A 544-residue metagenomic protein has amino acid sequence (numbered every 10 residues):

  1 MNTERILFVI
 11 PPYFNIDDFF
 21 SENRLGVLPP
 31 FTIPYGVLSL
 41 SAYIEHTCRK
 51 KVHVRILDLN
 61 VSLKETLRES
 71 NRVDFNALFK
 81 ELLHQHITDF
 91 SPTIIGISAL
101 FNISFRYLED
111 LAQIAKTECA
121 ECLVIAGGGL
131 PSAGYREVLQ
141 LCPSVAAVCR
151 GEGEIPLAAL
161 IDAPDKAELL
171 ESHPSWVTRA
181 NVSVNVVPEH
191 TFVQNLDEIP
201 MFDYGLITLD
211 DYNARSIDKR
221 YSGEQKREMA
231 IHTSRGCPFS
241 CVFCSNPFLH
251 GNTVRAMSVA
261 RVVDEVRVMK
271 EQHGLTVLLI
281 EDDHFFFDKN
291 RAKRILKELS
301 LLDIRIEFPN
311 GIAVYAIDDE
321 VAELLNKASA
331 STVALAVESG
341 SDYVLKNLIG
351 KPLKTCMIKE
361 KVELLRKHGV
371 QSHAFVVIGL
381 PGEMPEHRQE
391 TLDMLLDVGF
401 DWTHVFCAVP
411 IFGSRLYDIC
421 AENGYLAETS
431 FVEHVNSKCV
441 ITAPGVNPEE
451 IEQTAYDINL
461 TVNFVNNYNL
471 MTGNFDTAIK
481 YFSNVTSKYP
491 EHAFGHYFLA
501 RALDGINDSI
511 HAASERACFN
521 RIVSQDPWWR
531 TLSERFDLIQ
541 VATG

Functional and structural regions predicted by a protein language model:
N2-I6: Extreme N-terminal starter segment of soluble prokaryotic enzymes
L7, P12-P29, L57, V177-A180 (+5 more regions): C-terminal accessory regions of radical SAM enzymes
P12-R24, L67, H173, R179-A230: N-terminal [4Fe-4S]-dependent radical SAM core
R24-A42: Short catalytic helix/loop segments, enriched in acidic residues and glycine and frequently bearing histidine
T32, F202-L380, M384-E386, E390-D393: Radical SAM [4Fe-4S] cluster-binding motif and immediate context
Y43, H53-N195, C407, G413 (+1 more regions): Glycine-rich beta-alpha loop elements in corrinoid/cobalamin-binding modules across cobalamin-dependent enzymes
S91-I95, L275, A330, F400: Proline-aspartate-enriched helix->loop->beta-strand connector
V138-P156, A322-V333, E390-V405: Structural recognition of alpha->loop->beta junctions
